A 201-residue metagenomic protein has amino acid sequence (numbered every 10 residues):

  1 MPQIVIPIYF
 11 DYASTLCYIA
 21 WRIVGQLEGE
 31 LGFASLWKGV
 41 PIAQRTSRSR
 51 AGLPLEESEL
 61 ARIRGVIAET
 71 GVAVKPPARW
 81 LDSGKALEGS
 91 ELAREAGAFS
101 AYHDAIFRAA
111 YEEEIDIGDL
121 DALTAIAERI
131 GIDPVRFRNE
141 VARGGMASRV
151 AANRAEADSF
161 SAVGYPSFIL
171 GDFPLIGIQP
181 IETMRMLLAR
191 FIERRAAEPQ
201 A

Functional and structural regions predicted by a protein language model:
P2-F33, K38, R108-A201: C-terminal cap of thioredoxin/glutaredoxin-like
Y18-E113, E198-P199: Structural alpha/beta surface segment adjacent to cysteine/selenocysteine redox centers across thiol/disulfide enzymes
